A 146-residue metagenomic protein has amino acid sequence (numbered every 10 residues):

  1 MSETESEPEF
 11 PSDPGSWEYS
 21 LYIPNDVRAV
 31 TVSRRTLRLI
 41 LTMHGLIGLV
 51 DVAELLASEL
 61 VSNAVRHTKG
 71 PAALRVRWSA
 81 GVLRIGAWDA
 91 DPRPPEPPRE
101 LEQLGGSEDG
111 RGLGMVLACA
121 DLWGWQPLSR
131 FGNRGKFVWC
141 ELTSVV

Functional and structural regions predicted by a protein language model:
M1-S20, V65-V146: Conserved beta-strand-loop-beta-strand hairpin that lines the nucleotide-binding pocket of ATP/GTP-utilizing enzymes
P8-P11, A29-S33, H44-G45, R84-I85: Short hydrophobic/aromatic-rich motifs at helix boundaries and adjacent loops
S20-R34: STAS-typified acidic loop motif
D26-V27, V50, E102: A generic secondary-structure micro-motif detector that highlights 1-2 residue hydrophobic/ambivalent hotspots embedded
V30-S58, S107: Conserved short strand/loop->alpha-helix "switch" segment adjacent to the catalytic nucleotide/phosphoryl-transfer site
L56, V61-H67: Short, well-structured hydrophobic secondary-structure segments
